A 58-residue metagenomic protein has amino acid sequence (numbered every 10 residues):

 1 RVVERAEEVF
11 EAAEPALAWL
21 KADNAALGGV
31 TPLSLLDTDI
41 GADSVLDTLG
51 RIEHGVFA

Functional and structural regions predicted by a protein language model:
R1-A58: Non-transmembrane "mature" sequence context
